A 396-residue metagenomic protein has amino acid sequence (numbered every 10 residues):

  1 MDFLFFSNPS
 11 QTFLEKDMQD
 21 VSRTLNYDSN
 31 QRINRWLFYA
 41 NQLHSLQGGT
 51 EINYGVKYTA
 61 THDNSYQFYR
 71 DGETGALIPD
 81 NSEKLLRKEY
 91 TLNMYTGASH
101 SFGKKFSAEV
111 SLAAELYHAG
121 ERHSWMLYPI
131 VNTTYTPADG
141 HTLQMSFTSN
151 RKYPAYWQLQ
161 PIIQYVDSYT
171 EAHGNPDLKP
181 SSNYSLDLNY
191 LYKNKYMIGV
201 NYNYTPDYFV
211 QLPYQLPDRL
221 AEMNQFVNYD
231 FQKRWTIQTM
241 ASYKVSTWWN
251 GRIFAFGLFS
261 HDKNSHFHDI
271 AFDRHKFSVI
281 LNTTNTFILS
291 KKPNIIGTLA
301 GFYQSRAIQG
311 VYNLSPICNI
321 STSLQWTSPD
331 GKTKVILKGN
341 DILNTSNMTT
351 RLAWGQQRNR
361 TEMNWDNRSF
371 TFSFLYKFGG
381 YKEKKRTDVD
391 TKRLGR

Functional and structural regions predicted by a protein language model:
M1-S124, P129, T136-G140, Y196-G199 (+2 more regions): Face-selective signature of the C-terminal outer-membrane beta-barrel domain
F3-D20, S65-G75, G120-Y128, Y156-Q164 (+8 more regions): Outer-membrane beta-barrel translocator domains and adjoining extracellular loop/strand segments of Gram-negative
F3-P9, Y58-N64, L112-G120, F147-Y153 (+9 more regions): Transmembrane beta-strands of outer-membrane beta-barrel pores
R32-W36, L86-L92, H123-L127, P180-L186 (+5 more regions): Residues that define the transmembrane beta-barrel architecture of outer-membrane proteins
R151-V200, Y204-P206, E222-T236, S242-K244 (+1 more regions): Outer-membrane beta-barrel signature, preferentially recognizing the C-terminal barrel domain of Gram-negative
D230-Q304: Gram-negative outer-membrane beta-barrel transporters
N282-T327, T333, K338-L343, R351-G355: C-terminal beta-barrel architecture of Gram-negative outer-membrane proteins
S328-R396: C-terminal beta-signal and adjacent terminal beta-strands/loops of Gram-negative outer-membrane beta-barrel proteins
